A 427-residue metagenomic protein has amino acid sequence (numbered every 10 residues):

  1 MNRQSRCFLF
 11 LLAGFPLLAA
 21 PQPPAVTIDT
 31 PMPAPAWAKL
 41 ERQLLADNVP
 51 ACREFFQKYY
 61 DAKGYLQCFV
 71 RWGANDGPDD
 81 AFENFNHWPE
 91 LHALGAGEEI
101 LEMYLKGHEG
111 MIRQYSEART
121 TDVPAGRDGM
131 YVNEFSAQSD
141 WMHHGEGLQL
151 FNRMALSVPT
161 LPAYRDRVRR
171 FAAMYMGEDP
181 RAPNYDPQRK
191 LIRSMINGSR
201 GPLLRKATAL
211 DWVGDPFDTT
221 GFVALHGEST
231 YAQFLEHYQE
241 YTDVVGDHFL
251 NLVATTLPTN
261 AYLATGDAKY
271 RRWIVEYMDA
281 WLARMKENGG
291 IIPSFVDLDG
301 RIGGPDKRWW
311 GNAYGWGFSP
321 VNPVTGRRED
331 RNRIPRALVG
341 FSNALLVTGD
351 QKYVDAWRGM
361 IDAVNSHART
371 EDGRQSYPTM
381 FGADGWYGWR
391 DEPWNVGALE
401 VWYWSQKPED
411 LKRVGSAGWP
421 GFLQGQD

Functional and structural regions predicted by a protein language model:
M1-R6: Positively charged n-region of N-terminal signal peptides that target proteins for export
C7-P16: Bacterial N-terminal signal peptides
P21-D427: Glycan-recognition and catalytic cores of secretory/periplasmic carbohydrate-active enzymes
